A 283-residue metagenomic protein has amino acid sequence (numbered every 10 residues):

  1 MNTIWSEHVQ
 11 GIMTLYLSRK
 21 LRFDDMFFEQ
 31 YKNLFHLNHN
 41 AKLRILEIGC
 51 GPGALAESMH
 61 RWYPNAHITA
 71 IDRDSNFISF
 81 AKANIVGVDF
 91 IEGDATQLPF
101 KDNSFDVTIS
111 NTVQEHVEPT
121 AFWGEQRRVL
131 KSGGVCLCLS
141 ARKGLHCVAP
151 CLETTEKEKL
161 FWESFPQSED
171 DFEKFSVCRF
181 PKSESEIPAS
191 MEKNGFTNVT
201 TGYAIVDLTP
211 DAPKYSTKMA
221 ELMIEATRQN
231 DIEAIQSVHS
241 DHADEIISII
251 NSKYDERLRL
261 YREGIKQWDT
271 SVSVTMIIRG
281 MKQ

Functional and structural regions predicted by a protein language model:
M1-F28: Class I SAM-dependent methyltransferase Rossmann-like catalytic core, especially the SAM/SAH-binding loop
L21-A41: Conserved alpha-helix/loop element of class I SAM-dependent methyltransferases that forms part of the SAM/SAH-binding
L46, P52-Q97: Class I SAM-dependent methyltransferase SAM/SAH-binding core
T96-V107: A short acidic, Gly/Pro-enriched loop at the edge of an enzyme's catalytic core that lines a small-molecule cofactor
V107-T120: A short SAM/SAH-binding and catalytic strip from SAM-dependent methyltransferases
A121-V135: A short glycine-rich, Lys/Arg-flanked "PGG" loop and its adjoining helix->strand segment in the class I
C138-K214, K218: Conserved catalytic/acceptor-binding region of the Class I
T200-M281: Conserved Class I S-adenosyl-L-methionine
